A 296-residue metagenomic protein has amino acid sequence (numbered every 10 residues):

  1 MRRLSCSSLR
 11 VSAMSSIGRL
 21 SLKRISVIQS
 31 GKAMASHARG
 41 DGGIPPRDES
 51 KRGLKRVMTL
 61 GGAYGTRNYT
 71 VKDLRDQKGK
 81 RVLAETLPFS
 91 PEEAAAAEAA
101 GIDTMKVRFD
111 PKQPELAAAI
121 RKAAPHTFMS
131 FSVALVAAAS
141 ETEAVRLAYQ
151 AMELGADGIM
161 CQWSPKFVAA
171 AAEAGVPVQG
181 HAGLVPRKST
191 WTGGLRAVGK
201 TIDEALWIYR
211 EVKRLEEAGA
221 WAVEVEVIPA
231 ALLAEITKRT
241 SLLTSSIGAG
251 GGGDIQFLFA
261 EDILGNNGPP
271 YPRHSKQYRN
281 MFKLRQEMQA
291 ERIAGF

Functional and structural regions predicted by a protein language model:
R2-S26, S30, S36: Low-acidity, Ser/Thr- and Arg-rich intrinsically disordered low-complexity segments
A35-F296: Alpha/beta enzyme core
